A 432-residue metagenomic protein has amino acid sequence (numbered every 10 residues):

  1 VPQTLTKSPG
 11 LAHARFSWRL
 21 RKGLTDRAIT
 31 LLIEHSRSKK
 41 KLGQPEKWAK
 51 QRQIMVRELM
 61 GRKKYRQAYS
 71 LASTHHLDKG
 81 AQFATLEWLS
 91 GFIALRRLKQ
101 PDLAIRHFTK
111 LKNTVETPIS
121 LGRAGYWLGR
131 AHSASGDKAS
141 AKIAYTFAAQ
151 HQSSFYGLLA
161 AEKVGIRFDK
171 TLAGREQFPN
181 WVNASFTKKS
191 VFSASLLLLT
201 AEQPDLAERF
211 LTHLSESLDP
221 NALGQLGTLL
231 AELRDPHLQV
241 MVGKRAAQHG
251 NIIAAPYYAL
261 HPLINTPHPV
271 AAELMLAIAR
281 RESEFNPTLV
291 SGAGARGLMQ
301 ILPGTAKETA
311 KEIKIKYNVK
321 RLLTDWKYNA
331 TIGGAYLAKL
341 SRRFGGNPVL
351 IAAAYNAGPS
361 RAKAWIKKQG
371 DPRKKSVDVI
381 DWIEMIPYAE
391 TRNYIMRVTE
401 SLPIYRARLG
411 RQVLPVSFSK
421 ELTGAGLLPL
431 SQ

Functional and structural regions predicted by a protein language model:
V1-W48, I54: Solenoidal tandem-repeat scaffolds enriched in leucines and small polar residues
P2-K7, K40-K50, K79-G80, E176-K189: TPR-adjacent "capping" and linker segments in tetratricopeptide-repeat scaffold/adaptor proteins
A12-R15, R52, E87, G125 (+2 more regions): TPR repeat positional signature
A14-K22, I54-R62, K189-L206, F210-H213: Alpha-helical segment of the N-proximal tetratricopeptide repeat
R19, L59, A94-L95, H132 (+2 more regions): Residue at a conserved register position within TPR or TPR-like alpha-solenoid repeats
R27, K39-W48, M55, R62-W88 (+8 more regions): Catalytic glycan-binding domains that act on GlcNAc-containing polysaccharides
S154-D169, Q177-P204, E208-R209: Outer-membrane beta-barrel initiation region
